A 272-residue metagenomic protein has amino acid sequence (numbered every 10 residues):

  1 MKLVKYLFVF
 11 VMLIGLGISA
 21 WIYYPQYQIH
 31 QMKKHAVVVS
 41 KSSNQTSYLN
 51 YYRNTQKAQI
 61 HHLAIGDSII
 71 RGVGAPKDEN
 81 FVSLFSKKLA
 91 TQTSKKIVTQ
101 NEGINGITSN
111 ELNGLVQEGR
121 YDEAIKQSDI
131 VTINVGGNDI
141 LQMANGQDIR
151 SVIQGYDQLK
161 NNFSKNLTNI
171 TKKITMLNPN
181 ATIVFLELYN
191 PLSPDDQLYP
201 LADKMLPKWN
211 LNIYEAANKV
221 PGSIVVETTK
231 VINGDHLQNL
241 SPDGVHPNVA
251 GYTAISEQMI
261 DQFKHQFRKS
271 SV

Functional and structural regions predicted by a protein language model:
M1-L63, Q266-V272: N-terminal secretory targeting modules
A36-G103, D122-E123: Serine-esterase "nucleophile elbow" of acetyl-processing enzymes
L49-T55, L112-V131, T171-M176: Short amphipathic alpha-helices and their capping/turn segments at secondary-structure boundaries
H61-A64, V98-G103, D129-N134, T182-E187 (+1 more regions): Structural recognition of the beta-strand scaffold that forms the well-ordered cores of secreted hydrolase catalytic
S68-R71, I104-N110, G137-L141, Y189-S193 (+2 more regions): Solvent-exposed loop/turn segments at secondary-structure junctions within structured extracellular/periplasmic domains
G72, I104-N110, I140, G146-N162 (+1 more regions): Surface-exposed cleft-lining segments at the edges of enzyme active sites
G114-Q158: Oxyanion-hole/transition-state-stabilizing segment in secreted/luminal serine hydrolases and related acyltransferases
Y189-V272: Catalytic His-Asp segment of secreted/periplasmic serine-dependent ester chemistry enzymes
